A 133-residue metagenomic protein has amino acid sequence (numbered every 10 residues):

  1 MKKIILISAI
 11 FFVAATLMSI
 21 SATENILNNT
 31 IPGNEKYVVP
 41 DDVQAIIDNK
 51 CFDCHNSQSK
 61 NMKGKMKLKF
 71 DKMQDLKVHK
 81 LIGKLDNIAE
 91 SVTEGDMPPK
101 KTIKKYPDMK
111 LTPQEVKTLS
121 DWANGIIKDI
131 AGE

Functional and structural regions predicted by a protein language model:
M1-N28: Bacterial Sec-dependent N-terminal signal peptides
T23-N29, H55, P107-A123: Periplasmic c-type cytochrome electron-transfer domains
N25-A45, E115: Electrostatic cytochrome c docking/interface patches
I47-Q58, M97, L119: The canonical Cys-X-X-Cys-His
S59-N87: Gly/Gly-Pro-rich "capping" loops immediately C-terminal to redox-active cysteine motifs in periplasmic/lumenal
M62-F70, V92-V116, A131: Axial heme c-ligation environment in periplasmic c-type cytochrome domains
W122-E133: C-terminal partner/receptor-binding element of secreted or periplasmic proteins
